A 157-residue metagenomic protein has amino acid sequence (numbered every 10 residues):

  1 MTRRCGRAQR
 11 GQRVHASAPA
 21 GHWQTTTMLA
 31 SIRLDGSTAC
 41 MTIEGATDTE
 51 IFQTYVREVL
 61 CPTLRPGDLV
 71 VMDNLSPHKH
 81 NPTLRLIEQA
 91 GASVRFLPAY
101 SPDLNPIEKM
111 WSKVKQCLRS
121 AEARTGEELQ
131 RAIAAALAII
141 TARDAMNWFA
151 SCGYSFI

Functional and structural regions predicted by a protein language model:
M1-E58, Y154: Extended, low-complexity cationic-aromatic segments
R13-A20, A90-P106: RNase H-like polynucleotidyl transferase catalytic core
A30, V56, D73, I87 (+4 more regions): Mobile genetic element proteins and their domesticated derivatives, centered on retroelements and DNA transposons
E50, T54-P66, V94-S101, K109 (+1 more regions): A structural preference for long, well-packed, hydrophobic secondary-structure segments
P66-K79, N105: Acidic/histidine-rich, metal-coordinating catalytic segments
D68-M72, F96-P98, A150: Short beta-strand segments
H80-A90: Short, aromatic/basic amphipathic alpha-helical patches
I107-I157: C-terminal anion-handling pockets and recognition modules
